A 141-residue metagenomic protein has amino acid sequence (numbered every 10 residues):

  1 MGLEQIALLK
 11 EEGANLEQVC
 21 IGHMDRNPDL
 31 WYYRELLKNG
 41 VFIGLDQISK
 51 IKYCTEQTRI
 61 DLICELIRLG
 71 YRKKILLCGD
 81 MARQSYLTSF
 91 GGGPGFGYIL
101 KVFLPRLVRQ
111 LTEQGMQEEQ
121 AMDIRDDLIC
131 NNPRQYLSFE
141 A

Functional and structural regions predicted by a protein language model:
M1-E4, P28-L36, T55-Q57: Active-site-adjacent beta->alpha loops and helix N-cap segments on the catalytic face of soluble alpha/beta enzymes
M1-P28: Divalent metal-binding pocket/active-site signature
I6, Q57-I63, G92, F96: Charged helix-capping and loop-helix junction motifs
K10-Q18, L37-G44, K73: Glycine-enriched alpha-helix->loop->beta-strand junction motifs that scaffold or abut catalytic
E11-E17, L69-Y71, L111-E119: Short helix-capping segments at alpha-helix termini
I21-N27, D46-C64: Active-site glycine- and acidic-residue-rich loops that bind and position anionic ligands or nucleotide-like cofactors
L45-I48, Y71-P94: Short acidic/histidine-rich active-site segments
Y98-A141: Mid-to-C-terminal alpha-helical segments outside catalytic/metal-binding sites
